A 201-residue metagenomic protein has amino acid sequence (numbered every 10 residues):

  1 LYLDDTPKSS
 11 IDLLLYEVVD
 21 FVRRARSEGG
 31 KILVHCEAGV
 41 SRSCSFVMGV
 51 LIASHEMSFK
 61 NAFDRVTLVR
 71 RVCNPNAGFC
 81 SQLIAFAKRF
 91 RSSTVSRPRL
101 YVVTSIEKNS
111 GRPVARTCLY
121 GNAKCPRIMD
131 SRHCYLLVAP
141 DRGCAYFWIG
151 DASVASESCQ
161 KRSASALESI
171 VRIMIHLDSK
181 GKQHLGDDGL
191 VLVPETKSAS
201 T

Functional and structural regions predicted by a protein language model:
L1-I32: Helix-loop module immediately N-terminal to the HCX5R catalytic loop in PTP-like cysteine phosphatase domains
Y2, L33-H35, A53, S58 (+2 more regions): Beta-strand cores of modular interaction/reader domains in eukaryotic scaffold and signaling proteins, especially PDZ
L3, I11-L15, S45-M48, D64-R65 (+3 more regions): Short coil/turn segments at secondary-structure boundaries
K8, V19-V22, E37, R70 (+2 more regions): Eukaryotic intrinsically disordered and solvent-exposed regulatory patches
G29-M48: A phosphate-binding catalytic loop at a beta-strand-loop-alpha-helix junction that coordinates phosphoryl groups
V47, I52-R97: Cysteine-dependent PTP/DSP-like catalytic domain, specifically the C-terminal lobe
C80, K88-T201: Long, low-complexity regulatory segments enriched in Ser/Thr/Pro/Gly and acidic residues
